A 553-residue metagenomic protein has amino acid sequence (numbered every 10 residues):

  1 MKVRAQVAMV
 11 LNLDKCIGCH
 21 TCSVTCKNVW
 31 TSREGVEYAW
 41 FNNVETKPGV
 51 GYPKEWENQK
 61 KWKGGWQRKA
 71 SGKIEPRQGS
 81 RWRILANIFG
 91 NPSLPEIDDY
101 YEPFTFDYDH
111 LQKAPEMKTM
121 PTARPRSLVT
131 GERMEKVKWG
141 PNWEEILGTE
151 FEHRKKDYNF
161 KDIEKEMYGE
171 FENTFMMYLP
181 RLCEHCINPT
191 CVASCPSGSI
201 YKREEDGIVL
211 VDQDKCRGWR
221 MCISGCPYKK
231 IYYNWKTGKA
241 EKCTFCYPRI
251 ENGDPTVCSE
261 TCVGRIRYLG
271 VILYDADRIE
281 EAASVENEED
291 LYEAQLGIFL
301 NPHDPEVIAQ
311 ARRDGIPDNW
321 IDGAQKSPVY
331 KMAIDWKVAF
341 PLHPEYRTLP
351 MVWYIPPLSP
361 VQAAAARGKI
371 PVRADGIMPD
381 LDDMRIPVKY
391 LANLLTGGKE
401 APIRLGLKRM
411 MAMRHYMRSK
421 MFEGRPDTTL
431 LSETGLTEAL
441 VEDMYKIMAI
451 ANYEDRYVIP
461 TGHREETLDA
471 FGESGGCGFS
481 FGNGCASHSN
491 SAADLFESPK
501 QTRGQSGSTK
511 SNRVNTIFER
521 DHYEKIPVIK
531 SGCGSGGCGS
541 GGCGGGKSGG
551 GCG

Functional and structural regions predicted by a protein language model:
M1-G553: Non-ligating segments of multi-cofactor redox enzymes
